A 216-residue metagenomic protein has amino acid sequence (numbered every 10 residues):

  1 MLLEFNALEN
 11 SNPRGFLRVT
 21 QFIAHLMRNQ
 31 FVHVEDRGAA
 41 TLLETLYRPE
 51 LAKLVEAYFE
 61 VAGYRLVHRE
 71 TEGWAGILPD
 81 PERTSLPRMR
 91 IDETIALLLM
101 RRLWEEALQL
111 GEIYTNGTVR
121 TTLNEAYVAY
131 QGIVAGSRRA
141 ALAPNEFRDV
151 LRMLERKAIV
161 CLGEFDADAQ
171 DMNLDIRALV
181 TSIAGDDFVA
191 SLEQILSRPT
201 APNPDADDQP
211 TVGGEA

Functional and structural regions predicted by a protein language model:
M1-R83: Eukaryotic partner-binding/assembly regions in large regulatory complexes
V32-L42, G111-R138: Short acidic, hydrophobic short linear motifs in intrinsically disordered regions
Y47-V55, R138-R156: Short amphipathic alpha-helical interaction segments
A57-V119: Short basic alpha-helical hairpin corresponding to helix-turn-helix/winged-helix-like nucleic-acid-binding
E60-H68, L151, E155-A167: A short, conserved structural fragment
W74-P81, C161-D187: Accessory beta->alpha helical hairpin/"wing" motif in late/C-terminal subdomains of nucleic-acid enzymes
P87-R88, I176-A216: Short, amphipathic alpha-helical interaction segments positioned at domain boundaries
S137-N145, A158-D171: Short conserved catalytic/interaction loops centered on acidic-Pro-aromatic/His motifs
